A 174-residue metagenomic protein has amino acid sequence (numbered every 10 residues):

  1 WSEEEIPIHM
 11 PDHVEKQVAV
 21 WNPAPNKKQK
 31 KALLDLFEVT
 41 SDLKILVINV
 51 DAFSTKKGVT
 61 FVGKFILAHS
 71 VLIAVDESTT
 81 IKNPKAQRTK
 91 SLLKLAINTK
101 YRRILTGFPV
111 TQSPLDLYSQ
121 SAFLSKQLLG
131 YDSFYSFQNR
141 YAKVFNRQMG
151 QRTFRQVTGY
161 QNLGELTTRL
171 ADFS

Functional and structural regions predicted by a protein language model:
W1, V50, V62-G63, S70 (+3 more regions): Tryptophan-centric aromatic hotspots in well-structured domains and transmembrane helices
W1-S2, Q29, S54-K57, I81-N83 (+2 more regions): Short catalytic/ligand-binding loop motif for oxyanion handling, primarily in non-cytosolic enzymes, centered on
S2-T40, K44-I45: Conserved nucleic-acid-binding Ia/Ib motif block in the N-terminal RecA-like helicase ATPase lobe
I8-H9, V14-A24, L72, T89-S174: Conserved P-loop NTPase motor "coupling/switch" region that bridges the ATPase
K27-H69, N83: Conserved helix/coil segment N-terminal to the catalytic DExD/H
T60-V62, I66-L67, T80-L95, R155: Substrate-gripping "pore-loop 1 plus following alpha2 helix"
D76-E77: Walker B catalytic acidic pair
